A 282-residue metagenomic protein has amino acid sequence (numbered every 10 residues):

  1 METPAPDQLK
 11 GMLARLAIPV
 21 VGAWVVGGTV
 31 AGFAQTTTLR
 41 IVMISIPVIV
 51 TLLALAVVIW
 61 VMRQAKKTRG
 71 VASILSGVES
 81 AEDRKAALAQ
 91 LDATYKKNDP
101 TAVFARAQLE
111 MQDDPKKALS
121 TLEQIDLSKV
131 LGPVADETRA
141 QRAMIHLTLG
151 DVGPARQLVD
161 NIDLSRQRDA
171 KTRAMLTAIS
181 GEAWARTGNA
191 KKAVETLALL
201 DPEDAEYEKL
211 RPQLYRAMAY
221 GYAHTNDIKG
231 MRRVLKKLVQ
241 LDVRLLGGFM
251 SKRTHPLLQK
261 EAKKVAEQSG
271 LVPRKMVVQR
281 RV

Functional and structural regions predicted by a protein language model:
M1-E79: N-terminal alpha-helical membrane-insertion module
L16-G28, A185, K191-L197, D201-V282: Long, ordered, amphipathic alpha-helical scaffolds
I44-S45, A72-L88, Q108-L122, L147-D160 (+1 more regions): Helix-turn-helix repeat elements of alpha-solenoid scaffolds
A56-V130, V134: N-terminal topogenic membrane-targeting module
V58-I59, A89-N98, Q124-P133, D160-A170 (+3 more regions): Solenoid-like repeat scaffolds
R69-S73, T101-Q108, A140-Q141, T172-A183 (+2 more regions): "A position-specific structural signal for the A-helix of alpha-solenoid helical repeats
D136-A185: Non-cytosolic head/periplasmic domains of membrane-anchored proteins
